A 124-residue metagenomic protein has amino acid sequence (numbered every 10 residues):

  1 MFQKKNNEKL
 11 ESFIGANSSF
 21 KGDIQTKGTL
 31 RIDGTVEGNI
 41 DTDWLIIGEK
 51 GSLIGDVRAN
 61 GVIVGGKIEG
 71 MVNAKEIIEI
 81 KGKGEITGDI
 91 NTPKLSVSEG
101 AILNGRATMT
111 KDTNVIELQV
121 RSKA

Functional and structural regions predicted by a protein language model:
M1-Q25, T29-R31, T35-E37, I46-S52 (+4 more regions): Intrinsically disordered, low-complexity terminal regions
I40: Short, small/polar residue-rich loop motifs at catalytic or cofactor-binding pockets
